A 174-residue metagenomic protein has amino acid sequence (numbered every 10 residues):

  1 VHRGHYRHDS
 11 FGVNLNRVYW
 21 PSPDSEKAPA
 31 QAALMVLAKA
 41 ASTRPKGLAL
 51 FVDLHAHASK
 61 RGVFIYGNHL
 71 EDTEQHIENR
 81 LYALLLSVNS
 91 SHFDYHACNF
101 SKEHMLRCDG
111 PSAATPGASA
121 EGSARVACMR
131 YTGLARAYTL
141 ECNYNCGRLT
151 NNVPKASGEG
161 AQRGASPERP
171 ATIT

Functional and structural regions predicted by a protein language model:
V1-T174: Structured catalytic-domain cores with a bias toward divalent-metal coordination
